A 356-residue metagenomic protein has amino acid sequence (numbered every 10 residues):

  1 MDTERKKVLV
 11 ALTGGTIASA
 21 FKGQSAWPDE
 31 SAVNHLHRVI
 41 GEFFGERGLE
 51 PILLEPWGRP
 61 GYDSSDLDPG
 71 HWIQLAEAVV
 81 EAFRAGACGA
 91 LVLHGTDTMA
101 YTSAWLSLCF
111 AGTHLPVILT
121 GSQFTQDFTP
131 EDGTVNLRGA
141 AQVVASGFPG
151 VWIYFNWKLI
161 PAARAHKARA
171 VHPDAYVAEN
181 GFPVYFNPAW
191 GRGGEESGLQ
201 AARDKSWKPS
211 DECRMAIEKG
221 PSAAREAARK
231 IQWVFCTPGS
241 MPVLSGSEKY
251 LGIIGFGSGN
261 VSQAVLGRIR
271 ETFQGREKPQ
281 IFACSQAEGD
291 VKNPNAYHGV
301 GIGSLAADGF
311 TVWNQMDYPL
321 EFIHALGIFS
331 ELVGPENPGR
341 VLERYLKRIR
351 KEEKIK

Functional and structural regions predicted by a protein language model:
D2-K356: Active-site histidine-anchored catalytic micro-motif
